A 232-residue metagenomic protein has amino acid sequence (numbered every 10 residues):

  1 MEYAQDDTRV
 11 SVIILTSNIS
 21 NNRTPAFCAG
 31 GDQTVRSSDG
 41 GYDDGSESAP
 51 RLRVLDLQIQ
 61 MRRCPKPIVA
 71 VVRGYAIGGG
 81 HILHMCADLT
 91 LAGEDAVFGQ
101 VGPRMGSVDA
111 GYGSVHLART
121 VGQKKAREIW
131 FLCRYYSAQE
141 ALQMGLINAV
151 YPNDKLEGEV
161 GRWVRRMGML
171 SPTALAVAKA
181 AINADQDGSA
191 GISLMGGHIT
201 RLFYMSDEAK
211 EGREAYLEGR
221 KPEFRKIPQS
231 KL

Functional and structural regions predicted by a protein language model:
M1-E2, Q58, H81, R201: Short hydrophobic/charged patches on amphipathic alpha-helices used for structural packing and interfaces
E2, R9, T16-R63, A76 (+1 more regions): Glycine- (often His-adjacent) and acidic-residue-rich active-site loop that binds/positions the CoA thioester
E2-Q5, L91-A96, A138, I147-M195 (+2 more regions): C-terminal long alpha-helix characteristic of the crotonase
D7, C64-P65, M144, S206 (+1 more regions): Acidic-histidine catalytic/liganding microenvironments
I13-L15, V69: Conserved hydrophobic packing residues within short motifs/helices of P-loop NTPase cores of ABC-family ATPases
I59-L175: Crotonase-fold acyl-CoA enzyme core
